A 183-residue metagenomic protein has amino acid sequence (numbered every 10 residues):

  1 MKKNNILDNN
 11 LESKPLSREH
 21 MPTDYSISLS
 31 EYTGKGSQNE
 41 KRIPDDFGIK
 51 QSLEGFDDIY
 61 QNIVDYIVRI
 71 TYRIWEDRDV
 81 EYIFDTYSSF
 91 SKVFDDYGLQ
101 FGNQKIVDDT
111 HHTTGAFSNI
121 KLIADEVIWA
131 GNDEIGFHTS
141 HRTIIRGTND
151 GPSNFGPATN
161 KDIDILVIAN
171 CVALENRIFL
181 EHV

Functional and structural regions predicted by a protein language model:
M1-V183: C-terminal and inter-domain tail/linker signature
